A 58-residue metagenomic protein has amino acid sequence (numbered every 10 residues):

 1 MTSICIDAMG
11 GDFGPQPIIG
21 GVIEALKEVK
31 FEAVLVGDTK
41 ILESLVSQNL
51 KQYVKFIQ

Functional and structural regions predicted by a protein language model:
M1-Q58: Contiguous, glycine/small-aliphatic-enriched amphipathic segments in soluble metabolic enzymes
